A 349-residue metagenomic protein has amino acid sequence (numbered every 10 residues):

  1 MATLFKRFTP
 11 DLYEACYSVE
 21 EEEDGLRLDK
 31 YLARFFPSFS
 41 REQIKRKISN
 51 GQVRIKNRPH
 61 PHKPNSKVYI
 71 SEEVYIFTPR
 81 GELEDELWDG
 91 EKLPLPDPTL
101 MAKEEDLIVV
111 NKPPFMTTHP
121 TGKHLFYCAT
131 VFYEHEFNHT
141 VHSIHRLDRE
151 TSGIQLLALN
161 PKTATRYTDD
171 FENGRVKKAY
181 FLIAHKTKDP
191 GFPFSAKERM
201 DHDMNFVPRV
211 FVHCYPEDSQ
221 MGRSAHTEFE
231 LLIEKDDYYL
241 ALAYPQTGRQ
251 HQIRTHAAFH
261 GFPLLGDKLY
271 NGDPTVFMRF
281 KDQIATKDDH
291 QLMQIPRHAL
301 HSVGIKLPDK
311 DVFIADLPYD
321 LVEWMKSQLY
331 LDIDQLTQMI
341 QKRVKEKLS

Functional and structural regions predicted by a protein language model:
A2-S349: RNA pseudouridine synthases
